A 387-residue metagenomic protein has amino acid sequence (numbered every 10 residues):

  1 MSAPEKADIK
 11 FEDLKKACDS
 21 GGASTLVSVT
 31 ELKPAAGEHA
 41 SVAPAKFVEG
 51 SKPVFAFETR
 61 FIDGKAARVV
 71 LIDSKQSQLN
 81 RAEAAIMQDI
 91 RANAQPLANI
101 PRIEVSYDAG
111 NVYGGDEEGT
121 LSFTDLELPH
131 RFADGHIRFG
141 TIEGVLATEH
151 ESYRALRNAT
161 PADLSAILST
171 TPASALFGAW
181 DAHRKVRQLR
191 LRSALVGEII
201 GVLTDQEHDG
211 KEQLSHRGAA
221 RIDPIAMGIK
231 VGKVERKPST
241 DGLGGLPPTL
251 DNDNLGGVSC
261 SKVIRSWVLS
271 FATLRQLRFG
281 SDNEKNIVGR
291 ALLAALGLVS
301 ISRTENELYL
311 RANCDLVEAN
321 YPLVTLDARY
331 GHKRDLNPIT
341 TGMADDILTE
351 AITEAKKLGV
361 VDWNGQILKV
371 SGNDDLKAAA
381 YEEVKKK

Functional and structural regions predicted by a protein language model:
M1-P44, E49-V70, N93, A98 (+3 more regions): Basic polyanion-binding and macromolecular-assembly surfaces
V69-I72, N80: Active-site scaffold segments
Q78-Q88: Short active-site loop/helix that positions an aromatic residue
